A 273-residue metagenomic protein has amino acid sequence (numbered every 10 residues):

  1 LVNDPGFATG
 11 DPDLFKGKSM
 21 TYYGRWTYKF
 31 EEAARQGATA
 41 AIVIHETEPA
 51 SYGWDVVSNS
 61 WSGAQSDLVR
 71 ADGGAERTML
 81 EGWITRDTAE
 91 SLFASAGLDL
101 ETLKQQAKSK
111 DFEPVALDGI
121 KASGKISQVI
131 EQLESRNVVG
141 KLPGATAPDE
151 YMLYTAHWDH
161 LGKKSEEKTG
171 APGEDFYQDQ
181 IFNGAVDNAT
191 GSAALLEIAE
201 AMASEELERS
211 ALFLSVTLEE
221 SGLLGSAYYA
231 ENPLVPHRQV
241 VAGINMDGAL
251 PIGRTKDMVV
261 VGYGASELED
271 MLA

Functional and structural regions predicted by a protein language model:
L1-D72, R77-L80, P143, P148-Y151 (+2 more regions): Extracellular/luminal Protease-associated
L1-V2, T39-I44, L80-I84, V138-K141 (+4 more regions): Structural recognition of the beta-strand scaffold that forms the well-ordered cores of secreted hydrolase catalytic
D4-A8, A40, E46-S51, V129-L133 (+4 more regions): Solvent-exposed loop/turn segments at secondary-structure junctions within structured extracellular/periplasmic domains
G6, L68-T102, A147, E206-L207 (+1 more regions): Metal-dependent peptidase/peptidase-like ectodomains
M20-Y28, M79, W83, D87 (+6 more regions): Soluble non-cytosolic domains of exported or imported proteins
Y23-E31, R35-Q36, S123-I126, R136-G140 (+1 more regions): Short alpha-helical segments and helix-capping/turn motifs at coil-helix boundaries
T27-E31, R35, E90-A94, A193-E200 (+2 more regions): Solvent-exposed, polar/charged alpha-helical surfaces in well-ordered, non-transmembrane soluble domains, broadly
G73-G184, E197-E200, S204, E208 (+1 more regions): Soluble metallo-hydrolase cores and metallopeptidase-like ectodomains found primarily in the secretory/periplasmic
